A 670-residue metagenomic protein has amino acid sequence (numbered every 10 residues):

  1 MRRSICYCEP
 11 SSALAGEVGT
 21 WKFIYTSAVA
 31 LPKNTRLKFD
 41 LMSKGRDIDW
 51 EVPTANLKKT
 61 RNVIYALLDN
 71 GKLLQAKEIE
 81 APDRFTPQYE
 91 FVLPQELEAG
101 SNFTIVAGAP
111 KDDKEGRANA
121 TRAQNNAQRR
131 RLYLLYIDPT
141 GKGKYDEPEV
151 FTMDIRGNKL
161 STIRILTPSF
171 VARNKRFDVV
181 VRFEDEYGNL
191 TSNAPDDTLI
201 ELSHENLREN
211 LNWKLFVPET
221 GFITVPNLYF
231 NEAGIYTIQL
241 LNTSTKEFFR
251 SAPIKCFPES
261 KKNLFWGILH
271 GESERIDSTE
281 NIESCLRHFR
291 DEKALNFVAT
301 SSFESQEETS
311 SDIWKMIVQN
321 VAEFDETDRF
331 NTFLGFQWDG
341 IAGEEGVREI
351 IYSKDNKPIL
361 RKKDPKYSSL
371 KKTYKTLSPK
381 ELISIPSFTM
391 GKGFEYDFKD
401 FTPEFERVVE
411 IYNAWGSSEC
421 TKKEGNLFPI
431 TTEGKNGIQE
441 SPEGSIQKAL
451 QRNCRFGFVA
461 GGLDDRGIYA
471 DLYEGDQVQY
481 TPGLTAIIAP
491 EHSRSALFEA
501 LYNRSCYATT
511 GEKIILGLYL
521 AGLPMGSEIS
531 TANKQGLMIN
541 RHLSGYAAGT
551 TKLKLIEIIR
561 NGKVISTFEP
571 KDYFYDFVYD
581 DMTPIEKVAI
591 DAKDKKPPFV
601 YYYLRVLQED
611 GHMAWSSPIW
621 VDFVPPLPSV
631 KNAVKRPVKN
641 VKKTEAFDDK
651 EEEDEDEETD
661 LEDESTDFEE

Functional and structural regions predicted by a protein language model:
M1-T162: Ser/Thr/Pro/Gly-rich, low-complexity intrinsically disordered stalk/linker tracts of secreted and surface-exposed
S11-A13, Q95, S169, N533-Q535 (+1 more regions): Outer-membrane beta-barrel proteins
Y25-S27, V92-L93, F170, T224-Y229: Extracellular/luminal low-complexity segments enriched in Ser/Thr/Pro
T26-A28, P94, P110, P168 (+2 more regions): Short strand-loop junctions, especially beta-strand C-caps/beta-turns that link beta-sheets to coils or alpha-helices
T162, A172-N640: Extended, charged catalytic domains and RNA/DNA-binding interfaces, predominantly in divalent-metal-using enzymes
K639-E670: Long, low-complexity, intrinsically disordered segments
